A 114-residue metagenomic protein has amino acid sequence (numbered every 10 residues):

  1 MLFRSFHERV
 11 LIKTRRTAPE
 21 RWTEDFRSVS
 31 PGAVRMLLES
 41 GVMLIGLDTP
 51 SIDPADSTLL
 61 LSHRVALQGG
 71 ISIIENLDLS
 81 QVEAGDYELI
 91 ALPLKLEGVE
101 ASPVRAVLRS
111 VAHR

Functional and structural regions predicted by a protein language model:
M1-R114: Active-/binding-site microenvironments in catalytic and ligand-binding cores
